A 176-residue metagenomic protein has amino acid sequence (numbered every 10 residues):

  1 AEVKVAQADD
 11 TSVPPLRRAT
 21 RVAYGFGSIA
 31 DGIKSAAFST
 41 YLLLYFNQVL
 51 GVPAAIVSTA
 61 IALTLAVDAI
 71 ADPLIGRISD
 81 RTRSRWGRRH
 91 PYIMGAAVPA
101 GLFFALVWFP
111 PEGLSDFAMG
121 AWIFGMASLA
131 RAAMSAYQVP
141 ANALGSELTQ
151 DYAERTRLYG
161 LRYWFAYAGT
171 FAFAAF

Functional and structural regions predicted by a protein language model:
E2-F176: Membrane-embedded alpha-helical bundles of multi-pass transporters/translocases, especially carrier/permease families
